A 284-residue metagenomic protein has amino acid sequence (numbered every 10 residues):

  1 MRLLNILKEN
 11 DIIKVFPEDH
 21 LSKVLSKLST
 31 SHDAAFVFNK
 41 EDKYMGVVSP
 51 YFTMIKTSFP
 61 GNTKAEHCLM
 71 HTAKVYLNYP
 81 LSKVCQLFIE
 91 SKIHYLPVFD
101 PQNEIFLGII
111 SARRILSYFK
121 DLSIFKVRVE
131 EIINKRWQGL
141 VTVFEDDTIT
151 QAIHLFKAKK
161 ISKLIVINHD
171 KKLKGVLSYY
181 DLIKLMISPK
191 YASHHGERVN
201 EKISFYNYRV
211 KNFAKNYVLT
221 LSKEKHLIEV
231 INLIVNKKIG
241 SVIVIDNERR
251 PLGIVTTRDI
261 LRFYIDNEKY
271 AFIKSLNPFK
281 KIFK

Functional and structural regions predicted by a protein language model:
M1-D11, S49-K74, L81, C85-I89 (+7 more regions): Tandem CBS (Bateman) regulatory domains
I13-H32, F38-N39, V75-H94, F99-P101 (+6 more regions): The conserved cystathionine-beta-synthase
D33-A34, G46, G108, G175 (+4 more regions): Glycine-centered flexibility sites
K43, I105, K172, S193 (+2 more regions): Generic detector of intrinsically disordered, low-complexity, polar/charged segments
Y44-M45, F106-L107, I167, L173-K174 (+2 more regions): Short hydrophobic beta-strand segments in globular cytosolic domains
S123, R249-R250: Short cysteine/histidine-rich metal-coordination sites, predominantly Zn2+-binding motifs
H169-D170, Y179: A contiguous, surface-oriented mixed alpha/beta subdomain in the mid-to-C-terminal portion of proteins that forms
